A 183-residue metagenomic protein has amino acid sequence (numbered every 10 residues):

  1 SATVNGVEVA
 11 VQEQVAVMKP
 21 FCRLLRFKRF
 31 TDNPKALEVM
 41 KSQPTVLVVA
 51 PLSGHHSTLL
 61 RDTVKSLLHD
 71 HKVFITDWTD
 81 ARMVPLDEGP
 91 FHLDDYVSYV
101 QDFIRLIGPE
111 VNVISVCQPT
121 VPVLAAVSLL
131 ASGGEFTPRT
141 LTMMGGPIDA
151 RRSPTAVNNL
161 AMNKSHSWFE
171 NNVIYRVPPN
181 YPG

Functional and structural regions predicted by a protein language model:
A2-V84: Short, surface-exposed "cap/lid" segments of acyl-processing enzymes
T45-V46, K72-F74, E110-V113, R139-L141: Beta-sheet entry/capping signal
L47, D77, V111-A126: Catalytic nucleophile loop
L52, W78-A81, V116-V121, G146-P147: An acidic- and aromatic-residue-enriched active-site/binding cleft used to recognize and process polar
M83-P85, D95-N112, L124, S128: Conserved acidic catalytic loop of the alpha/beta-hydrolase fold
P85-L86, P154: Conserved catalytic-core motifs of eukaryotic protein kinase domains, centered on the activation segment
D87-F91: Short glycine-enriched, charge-decorated loop/helix-capping segments at active-site entrances that position
P109, P122, A126-G183: Alpha/beta-hydrolase-fold enzymes
